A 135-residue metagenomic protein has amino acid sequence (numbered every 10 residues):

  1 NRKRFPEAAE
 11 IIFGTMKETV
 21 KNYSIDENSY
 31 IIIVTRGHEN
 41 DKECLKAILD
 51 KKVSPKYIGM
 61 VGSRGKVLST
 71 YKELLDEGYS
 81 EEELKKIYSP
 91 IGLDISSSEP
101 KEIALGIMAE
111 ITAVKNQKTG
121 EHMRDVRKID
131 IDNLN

Functional and structural regions predicted by a protein language model:
N1, E18-T19, H38-N40: Short, catalytically relevant binding-site loops at active-site mouths
N1-E7: NAD(P)-binding Rossmann-fold cofactor-contacting core
A9, S29, I87: Short, conserved active-site loop motifs that form the nucleotide-linked donor/cofactor pocket
A9-T15: Conserved SAM-binding strand-loop segment of SAM-dependent methyltransferases
K17-E27: Short amphipathic alpha-helix with an adjacent loop that forms part of the alpha/beta core around
Y30, T35-H38, K46-E73: ADP-ribose/adenylate-binding Rossmann-like module
V61-N135: Adenosine-phosphate binding glycine-rich loop
